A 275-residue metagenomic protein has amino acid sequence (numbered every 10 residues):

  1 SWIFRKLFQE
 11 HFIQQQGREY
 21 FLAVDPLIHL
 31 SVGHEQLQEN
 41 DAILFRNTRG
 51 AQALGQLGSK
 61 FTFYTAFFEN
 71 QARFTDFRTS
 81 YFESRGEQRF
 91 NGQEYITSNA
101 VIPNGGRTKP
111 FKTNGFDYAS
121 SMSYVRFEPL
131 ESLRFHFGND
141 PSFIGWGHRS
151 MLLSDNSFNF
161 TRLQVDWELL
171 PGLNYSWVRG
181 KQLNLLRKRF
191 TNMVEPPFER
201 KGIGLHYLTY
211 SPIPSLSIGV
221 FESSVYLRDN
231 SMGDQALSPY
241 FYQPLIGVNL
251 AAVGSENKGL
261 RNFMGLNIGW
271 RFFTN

Functional and structural regions predicted by a protein language model:
S1-F45, G55, S59-T65, S84-I102 (+3 more regions): Transmembrane beta-strand segments of Gram-negative outer membrane beta-barrel proteins
L7-F8, D25-L27, R46-G50, G106 (+5 more regions): Transmembrane beta-barrel architecture of outer-membrane proteins
F12, L37-D41, A53, K109-T113 (+5 more regions): Outer-membrane beta-barrel proteins
Y20, V24-L30, T65-E69, F135-P141 (+2 more regions): Transmembrane beta-barrel strands of outer-membrane/channel proteins
N40-N47, T113-F127, N257-T274: Outer-membrane beta-barrel transmembrane strands
L54-G58, F116-Y118, Y124-L130, R134 (+3 more regions): Transmembrane beta-barrel domains of outer membrane proteins
E69-M122, W146-S154: Surface-exposed loop and membrane-interface regions of Gram-negative outer-membrane beta-barrel proteins
P110, S142-F143, S154-N275: Signature for the C-terminal beta-barrel architecture of outer-membrane proteins
